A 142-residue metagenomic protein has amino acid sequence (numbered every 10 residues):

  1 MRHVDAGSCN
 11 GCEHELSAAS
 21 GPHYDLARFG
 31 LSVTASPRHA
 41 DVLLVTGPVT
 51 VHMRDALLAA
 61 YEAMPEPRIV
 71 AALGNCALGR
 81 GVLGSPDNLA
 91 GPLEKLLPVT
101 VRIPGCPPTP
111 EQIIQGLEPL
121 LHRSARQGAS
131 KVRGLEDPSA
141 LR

Functional and structural regions predicted by a protein language model:
R2-R142: Iron-sulfur-associated redox domains of electron-transfer enzymes in respiratory and anaerobic energy metabolism
